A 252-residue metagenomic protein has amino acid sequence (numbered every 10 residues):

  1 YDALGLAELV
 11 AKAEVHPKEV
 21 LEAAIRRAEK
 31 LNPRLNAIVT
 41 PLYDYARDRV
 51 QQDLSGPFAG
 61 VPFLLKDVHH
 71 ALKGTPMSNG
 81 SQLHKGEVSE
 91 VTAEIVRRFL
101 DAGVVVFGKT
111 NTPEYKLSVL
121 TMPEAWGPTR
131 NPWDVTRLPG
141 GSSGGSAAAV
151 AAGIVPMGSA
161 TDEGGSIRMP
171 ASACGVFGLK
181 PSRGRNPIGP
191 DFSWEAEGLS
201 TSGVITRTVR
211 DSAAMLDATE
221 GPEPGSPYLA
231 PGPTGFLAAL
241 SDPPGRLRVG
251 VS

Functional and structural regions predicted by a protein language model:
Y1-P41: An N-terminal boundary/leader segment
L6-V10, V50-D53, S146: Generic hydrophobic alpha-helical segments
A13, K66, T208: Short, conserved phosphate/pyrophosphate- and ester-handling motifs at nucleotide-, phospho-/glycolipid
E19, A23, Y45, R98 (+1 more regions): A non-catalytic, amphipathic alpha-helix used as a structural packing/dimerization or gating element in enzyme scaffolds
D44-Q51, G103-V104: Long amphipathic alpha-helix in the N-terminal Rossmann-like dinucleotide-binding domain of NAD(P)-dependent
P57, G140, S241-P243: Short, flexible hinge/linker loops that cap or flank conserved catalytic cores
A59-S202, S252: Short glycine/serine-rich loop/turn segments
K180-S252: A short helix-breaking turn/cap at a secondary-structure junction
